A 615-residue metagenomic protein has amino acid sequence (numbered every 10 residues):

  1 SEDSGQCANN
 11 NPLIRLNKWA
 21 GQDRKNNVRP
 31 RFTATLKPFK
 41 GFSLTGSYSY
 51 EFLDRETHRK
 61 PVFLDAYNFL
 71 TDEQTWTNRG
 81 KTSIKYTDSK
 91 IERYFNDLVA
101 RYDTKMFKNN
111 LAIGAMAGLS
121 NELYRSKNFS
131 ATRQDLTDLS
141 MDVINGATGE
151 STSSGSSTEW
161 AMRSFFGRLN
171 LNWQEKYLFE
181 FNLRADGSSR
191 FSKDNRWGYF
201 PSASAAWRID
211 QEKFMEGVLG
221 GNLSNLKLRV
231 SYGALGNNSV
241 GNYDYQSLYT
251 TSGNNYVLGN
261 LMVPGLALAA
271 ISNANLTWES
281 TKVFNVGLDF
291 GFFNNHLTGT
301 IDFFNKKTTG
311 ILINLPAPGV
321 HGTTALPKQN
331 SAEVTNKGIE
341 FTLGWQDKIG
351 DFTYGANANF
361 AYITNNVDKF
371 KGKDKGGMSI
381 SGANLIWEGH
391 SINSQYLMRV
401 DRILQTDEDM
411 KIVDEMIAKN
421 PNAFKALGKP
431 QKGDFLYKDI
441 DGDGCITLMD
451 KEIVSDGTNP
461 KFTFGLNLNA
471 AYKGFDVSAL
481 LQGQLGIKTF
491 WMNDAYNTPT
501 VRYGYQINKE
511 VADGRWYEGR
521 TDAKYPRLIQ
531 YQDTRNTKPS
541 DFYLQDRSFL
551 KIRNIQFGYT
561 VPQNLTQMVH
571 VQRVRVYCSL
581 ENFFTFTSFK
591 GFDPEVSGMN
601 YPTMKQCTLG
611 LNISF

Functional and structural regions predicted by a protein language model:
S1-I14, V62-T82, R125-S153, Y245-I271 (+5 more regions): Surface-exposed loop/turn segments flanking beta-strands in extracellular/periplasmic regions
L16-W19, G149-F166, Y256-T298, P327-I349 (+2 more regions): Outer-membrane beta-barrel signature, preferentially recognizing the C-terminal barrel domain of Gram-negative
F39-G41, K105-I113, K176, D210-L226 (+7 more regions): Short loop/turn motifs that connect adjacent beta-strands in outer-membrane beta-barrel proteins
Y50-E56, T104, L119-R125, L183-S189 (+11 more regions): Transmembrane beta-strands of outer-membrane beta-barrel pores
V62, E73-L178, I271, V454: Outer-membrane beta-barrel transmembrane domain signature of Gram-negative proteins, especially the mid-to-C-terminal
A66-F69, S188, Q484-R575: Extracytoplasmic gating/loop element in the C-terminal half of outer-membrane beta-barrel translocons and assembly
D244, K348-D456: Conserved small-residue
S331-N336, I380-E408, R515-K524, T537-S540 (+1 more regions): C-terminal beta-signal and terminal closure region of outer-membrane beta-barrel proteins
